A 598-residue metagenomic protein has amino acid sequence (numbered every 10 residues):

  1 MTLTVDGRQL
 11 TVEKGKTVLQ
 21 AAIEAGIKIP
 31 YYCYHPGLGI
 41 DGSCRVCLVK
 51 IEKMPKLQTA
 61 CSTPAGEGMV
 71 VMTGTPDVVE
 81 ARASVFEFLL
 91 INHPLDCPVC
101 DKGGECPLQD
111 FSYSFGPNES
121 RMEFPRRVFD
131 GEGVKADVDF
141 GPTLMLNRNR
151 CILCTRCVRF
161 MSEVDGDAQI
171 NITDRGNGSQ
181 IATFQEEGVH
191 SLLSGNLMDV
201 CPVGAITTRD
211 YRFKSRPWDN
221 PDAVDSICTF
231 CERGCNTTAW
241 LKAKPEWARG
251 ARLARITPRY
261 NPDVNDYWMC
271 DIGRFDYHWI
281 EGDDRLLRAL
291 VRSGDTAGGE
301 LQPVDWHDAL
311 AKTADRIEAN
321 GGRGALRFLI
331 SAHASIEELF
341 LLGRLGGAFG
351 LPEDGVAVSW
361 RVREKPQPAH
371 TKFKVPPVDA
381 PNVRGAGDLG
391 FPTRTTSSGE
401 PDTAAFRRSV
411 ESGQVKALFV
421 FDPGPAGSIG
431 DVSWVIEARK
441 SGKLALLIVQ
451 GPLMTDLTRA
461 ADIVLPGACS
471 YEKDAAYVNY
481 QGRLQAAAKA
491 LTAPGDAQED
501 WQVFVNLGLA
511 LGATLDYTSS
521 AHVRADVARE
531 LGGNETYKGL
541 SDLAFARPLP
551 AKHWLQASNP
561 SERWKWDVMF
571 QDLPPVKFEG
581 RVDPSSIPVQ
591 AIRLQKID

Functional and structural regions predicted by a protein language model:
L3, V49-I51, F328: Short aromatic-centered micro-motifs
L3-T4, E67-G74, I181-Q185, A223 (+3 more regions): Short beta-alpha connecting loops at secondary-structure transitions that line or flank enzyme active sites
G7-E67, P76-A81: N-terminal cofactor/phosphate-binding cores enriched in small/glycine residues, especially glycine-rich loops such as
K16-Q20, S335, E499: Short, structural beta-strand-to-alpha-helix junction motif
R45-T229, R233-T237, K242: Fe-S ferredoxin-like electron-transfer domains and their immediately adjacent linker/connector regions across
L90, P94, N147, C154 (+8 more regions): Catalytic alpha/large subunits of respiratory electron-transfer oxidoreductases, centered on bis-MGD molybdoenzymes
L95-V134, A493-L555: N-terminal leader/propeptide and maturation segments of large enzyme subunits in energy/redox metabolism and hydrolases
